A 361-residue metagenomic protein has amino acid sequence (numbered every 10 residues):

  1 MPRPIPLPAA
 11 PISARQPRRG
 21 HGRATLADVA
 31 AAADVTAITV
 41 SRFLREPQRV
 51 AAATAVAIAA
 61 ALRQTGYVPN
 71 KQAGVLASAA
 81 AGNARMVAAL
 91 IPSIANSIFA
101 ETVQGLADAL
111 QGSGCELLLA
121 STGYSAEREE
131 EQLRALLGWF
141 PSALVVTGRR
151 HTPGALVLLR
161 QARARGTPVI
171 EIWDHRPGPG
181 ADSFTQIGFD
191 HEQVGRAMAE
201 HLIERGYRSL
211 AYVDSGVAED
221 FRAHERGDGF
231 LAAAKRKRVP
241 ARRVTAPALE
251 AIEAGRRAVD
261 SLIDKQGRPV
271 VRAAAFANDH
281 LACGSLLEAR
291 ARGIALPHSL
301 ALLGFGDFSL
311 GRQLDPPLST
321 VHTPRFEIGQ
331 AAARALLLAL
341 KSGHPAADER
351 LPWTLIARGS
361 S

Functional and structural regions predicted by a protein language model:
P11, R19, D264-S361: Flexible loop/turn connectors
P11-T25, L62-Q104, S113, A135-G138: N-terminal helix-turn-helix/winged-helix DNA-binding helices and compositionally similar short basic alpha-helical
A27, I38: Residues within helix-turn-helix
I91-E101, L119-R128, R150, Q186-A197 (+5 more regions): Hinge/beta->alpha junction and helix N-cap segments in small-molecule ligand-binding domains
D108-P153, D174: Central regulatory/effector-binding core of bacterial HTH transcription factors
Y124, T147-A197, H280, G306-L318: Flexible loop/hinge segments that line or gate small-molecule binding clefts
P141-R149, P168-I170, A211-D214, V244-T245 (+2 more regions): Periplasmic-binding protein-like
